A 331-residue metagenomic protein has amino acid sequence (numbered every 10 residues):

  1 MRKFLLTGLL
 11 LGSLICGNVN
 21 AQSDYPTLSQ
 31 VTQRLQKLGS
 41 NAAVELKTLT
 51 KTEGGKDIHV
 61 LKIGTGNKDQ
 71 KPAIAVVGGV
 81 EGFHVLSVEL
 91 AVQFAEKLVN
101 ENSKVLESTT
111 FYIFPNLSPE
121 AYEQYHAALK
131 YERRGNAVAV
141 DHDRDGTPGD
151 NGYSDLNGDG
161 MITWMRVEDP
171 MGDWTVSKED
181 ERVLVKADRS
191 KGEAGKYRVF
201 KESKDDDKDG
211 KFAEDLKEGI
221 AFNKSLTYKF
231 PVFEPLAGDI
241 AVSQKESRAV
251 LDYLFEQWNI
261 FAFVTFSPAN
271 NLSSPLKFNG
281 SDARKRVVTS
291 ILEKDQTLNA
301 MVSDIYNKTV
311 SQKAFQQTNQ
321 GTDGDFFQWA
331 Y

Functional and structural regions predicted by a protein language model:
M1-F4: Positively charged n-region of N-terminal signal peptides that target proteins for export
L6-I15: Hydrophobic helical h-region of N-terminal Sec-dependent signal peptides in bacterial secretory/periplasmic proteins
A21-I58: Short glycine- and acidic-rich boundary segments immediately preceding or forming the N-terminal edge of structured
Y25-S29, E81, V85-V92, I240-K245 (+1 more regions): Soluble non-cytosolic domains of exported or imported proteins
A43-L46, D57, V77, F111-Y112 (+1 more regions): Metallocarboxypeptidase
G66-A73: Proline/glycine-enriched tight loop/beta-turn segments at coil->beta junctions that connect or precede beta-strands
S87-A127: Short helix-loop-beta-strand segments that form the rim/entrance of peptidase-like active sites
T110-V232, S281-D282, D323-Y331: Surface-exposed loop and adjacent secondary-structure segments within mature catalytic domains
